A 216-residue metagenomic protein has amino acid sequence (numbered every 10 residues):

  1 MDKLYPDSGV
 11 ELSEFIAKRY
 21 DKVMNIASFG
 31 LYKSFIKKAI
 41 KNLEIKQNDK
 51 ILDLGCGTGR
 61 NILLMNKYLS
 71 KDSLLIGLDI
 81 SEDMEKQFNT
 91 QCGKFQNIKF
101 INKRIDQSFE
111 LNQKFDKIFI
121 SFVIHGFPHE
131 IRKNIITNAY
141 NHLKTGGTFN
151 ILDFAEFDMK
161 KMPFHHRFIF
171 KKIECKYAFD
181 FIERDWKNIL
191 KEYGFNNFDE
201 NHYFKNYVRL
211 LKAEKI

Functional and structural regions predicted by a protein language model:
M1-L43, R60, F170: Conserved class I S-adenosyl-L-methionine
L4-D7, N150-Y193, N197-Y203: C-terminal alpha-helical "lid/dimerization" subdomain adjacent to the S-adenosyl-L-methionine
K41-K46, Y68: Glycine-rich helix-loop-beta junction characteristic of Rossmann-like nucleotide cofactor-binding loops
L52-L54, T58-Q107: Class I SAM-dependent methyltransferase SAM/SAH-binding core
S70, P128, L143-T145: Helix-to-beta-strand junctions that scaffold the AdoMet/dcAdoMet cofactor pocket in Class I SAM-dependent enzymes
F109-I118: A short acidic, Gly/Pro-enriched loop at the edge of an enzyme's catalytic core that lines a small-molecule cofactor
K117-E130: A short SAM/SAH-binding and catalytic strip from SAM-dependent methyltransferases
K133-T145: A short glycine-rich, Lys/Arg-flanked "PGG" loop and its adjoining helix->strand segment in the class I
